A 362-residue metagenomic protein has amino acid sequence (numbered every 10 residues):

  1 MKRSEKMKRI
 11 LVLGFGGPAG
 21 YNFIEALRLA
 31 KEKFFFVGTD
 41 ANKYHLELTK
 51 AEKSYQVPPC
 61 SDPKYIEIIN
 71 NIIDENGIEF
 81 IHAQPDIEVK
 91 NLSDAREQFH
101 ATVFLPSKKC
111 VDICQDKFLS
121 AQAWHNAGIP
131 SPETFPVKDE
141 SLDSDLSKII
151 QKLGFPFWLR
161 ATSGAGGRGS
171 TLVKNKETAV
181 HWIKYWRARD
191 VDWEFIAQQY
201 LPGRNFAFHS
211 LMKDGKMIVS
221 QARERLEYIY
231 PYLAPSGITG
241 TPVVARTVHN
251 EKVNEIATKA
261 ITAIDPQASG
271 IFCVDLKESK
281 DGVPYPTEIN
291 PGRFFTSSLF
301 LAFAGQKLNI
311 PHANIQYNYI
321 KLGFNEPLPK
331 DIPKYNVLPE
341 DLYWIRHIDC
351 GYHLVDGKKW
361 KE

Functional and structural regions predicted by a protein language model:
M1-S107, S141-S144: ATP-binding N-terminal substructure of ATP-dependent carboxylate-amine bond-forming enzymes
K109-T134, L142-K148: Glycine-/Pro-rich loop/turn segments that contact NAD(P) or position catalytic residues in Rossmann-like domains
W124, I150-L172, D192-G203, S220-E224: ATP-grasp fold ATP-binding core
P130-P132, P156-W158, T171-P202, T262-I264: Conserved ATP-binding module of the ATP-grasp superfamily
I149, S279, L308-E362: Peripheral (often C-terminal) accessory segments that flank ATP-dependent C-N-forming ligase machineries
E177, Q199-N205, H209-P266, N290-N318: ATP-dependent carboxylate/phosphate-activation module, predominantly the ATP-grasp catalytic core and closely related
I218, F272, Y285-E288: Protein kinase-like catalytic core scaffold
A268-D281: A short glycine-rich, hydrophobically flanked beta-strand micro-motif that places a catalytic Asp/Glu for divalent metal
